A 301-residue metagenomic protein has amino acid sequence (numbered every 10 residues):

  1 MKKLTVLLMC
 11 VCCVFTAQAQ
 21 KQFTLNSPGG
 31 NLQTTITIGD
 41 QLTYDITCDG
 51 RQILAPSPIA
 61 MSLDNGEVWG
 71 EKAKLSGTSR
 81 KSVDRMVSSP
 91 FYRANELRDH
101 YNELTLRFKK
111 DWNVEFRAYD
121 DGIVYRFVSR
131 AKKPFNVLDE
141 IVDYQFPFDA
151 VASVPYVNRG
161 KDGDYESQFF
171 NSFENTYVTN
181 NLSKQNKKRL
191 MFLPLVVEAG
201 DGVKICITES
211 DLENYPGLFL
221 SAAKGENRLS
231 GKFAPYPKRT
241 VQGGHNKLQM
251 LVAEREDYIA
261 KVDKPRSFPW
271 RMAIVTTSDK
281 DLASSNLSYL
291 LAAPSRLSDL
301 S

Functional and structural regions predicted by a protein language model:
M1-Q22: Bacterial Sec-dependent N-terminal signal peptides
Q22-L291: N-terminal accessory beta-strand-rich subdomains and adjacent acidic, glycine-rich linkers that precede catalytic cores
R296-S301: Glycan-processing catalytic domains of CAZymes
